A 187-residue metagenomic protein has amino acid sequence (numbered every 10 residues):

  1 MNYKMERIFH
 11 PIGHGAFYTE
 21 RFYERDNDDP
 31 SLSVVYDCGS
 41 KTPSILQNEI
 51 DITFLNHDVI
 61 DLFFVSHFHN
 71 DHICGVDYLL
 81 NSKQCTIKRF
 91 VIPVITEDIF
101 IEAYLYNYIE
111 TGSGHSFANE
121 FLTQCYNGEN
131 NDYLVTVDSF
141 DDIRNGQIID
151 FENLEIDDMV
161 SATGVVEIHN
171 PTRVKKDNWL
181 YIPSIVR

Functional and structural regions predicted by a protein language model:
M1-T53, D58-V59: Conserved beta-strand hairpin/beta-sheet module of binuclear metal-dependent hydrolase folds, prominently
N2-M5, C85-R187: Flexible, acidic/histidine-containing loops and adjacent segments that form or flank the divalent-metal
H10, H14, H57, H67-H72 (+2 more regions): Histidine (H) residue identity feature
I12-F17, C38, Y78, C85-K88 (+2 more regions): Generic hydrophobic/packing signal
Y18-R21, I45-Q47, H72-Y78, I99-N107: A short acidic (Asp/Glu
D26-D28, T53-N56, S82-Q84, I109-G112 (+1 more regions): Short, low-complexity, polar/charged sequence segments that are solvent-exposed and flexible
G39-K41, H69-D71, I95-E97, F140: Catalytic metal-binding/acid-base residues of hydrolase active sites
P43-I92: Active-site metal-binding motif and surrounding structural segment of the metallo-beta-lactamase
